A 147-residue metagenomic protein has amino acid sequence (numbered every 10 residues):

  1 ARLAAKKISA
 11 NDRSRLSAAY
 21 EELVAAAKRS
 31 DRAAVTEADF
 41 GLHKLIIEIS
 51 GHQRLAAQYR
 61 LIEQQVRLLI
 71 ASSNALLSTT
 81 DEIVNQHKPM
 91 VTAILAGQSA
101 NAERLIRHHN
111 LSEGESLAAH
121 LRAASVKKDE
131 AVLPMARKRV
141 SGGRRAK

Functional and structural regions predicted by a protein language model:
A1-A4: A hydrophobic/aromatic-rich effector-binding and dimerization subdomain of bacterial HTH-type transcriptional regulators
K6-S9, S141: Intervening/peripheral non-core polypeptide segments
I8-S72, V84-A96, N101-S112: Conserved amphipathic alpha-helical segments that form helical-bundle/coiled-coil interaction surfaces
A75: Nucleotide-sugar donor phosphate/pyrophosphate-binding loop at the beta->alpha transition of glycosyltransferases
S99-K147: C-terminal effector-binding regulatory domain of bacterial HTH transcription factors
